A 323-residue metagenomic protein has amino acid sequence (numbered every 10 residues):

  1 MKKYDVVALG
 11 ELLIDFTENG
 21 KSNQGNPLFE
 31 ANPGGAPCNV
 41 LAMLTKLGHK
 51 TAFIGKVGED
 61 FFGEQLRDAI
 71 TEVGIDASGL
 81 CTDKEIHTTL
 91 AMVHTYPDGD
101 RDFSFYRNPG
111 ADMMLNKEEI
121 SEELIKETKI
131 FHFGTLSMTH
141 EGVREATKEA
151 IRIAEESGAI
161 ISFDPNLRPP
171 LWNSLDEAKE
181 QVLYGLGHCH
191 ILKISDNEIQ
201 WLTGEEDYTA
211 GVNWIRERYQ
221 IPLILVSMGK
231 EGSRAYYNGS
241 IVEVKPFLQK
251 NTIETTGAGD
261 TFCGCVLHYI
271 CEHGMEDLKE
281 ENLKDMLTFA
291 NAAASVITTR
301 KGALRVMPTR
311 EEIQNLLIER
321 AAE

Functional and structural regions predicted by a protein language model:
M1-D5, R152, E206-E323: Conserved phosphate-binding/catalytic region of the ribokinase-like
M1-D76, L115, E323: Glycine-rich phosphate/adenosyl-contacting loop at the front of the ribokinase-like
L12, L136, P165, T261: Active-site metal-binding loops of divalent metal-dependent hydrolases
K50-F133, Q314-E323: Conserved N-terminal subdomain of the carbohydrate kinase-like
F62-I75, E180-H188, N213-R216, L248: Short, electropositive alpha-helical surface patch
T89, T135-T139, A294, R300-A303: Glycine-rich phosphate/pyrophosphate-binding beta-alpha loops
M138-W214, I221, E231-G232: Conserved beta-alpha-beta core of the PfkB/ribokinase-like small-molecule kinase fold
